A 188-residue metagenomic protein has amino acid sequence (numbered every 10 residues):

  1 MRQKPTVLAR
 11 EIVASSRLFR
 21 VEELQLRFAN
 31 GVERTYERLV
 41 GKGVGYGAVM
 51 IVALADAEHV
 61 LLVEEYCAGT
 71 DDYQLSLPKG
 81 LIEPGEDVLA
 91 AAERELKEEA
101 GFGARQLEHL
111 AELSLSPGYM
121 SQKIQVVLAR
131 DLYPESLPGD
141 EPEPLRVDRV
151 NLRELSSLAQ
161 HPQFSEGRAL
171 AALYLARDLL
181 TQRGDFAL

Functional and structural regions predicted by a protein language model:
M1-S16: Extreme N-terminal tail/first-helix region
T6-A9, E22, A111: Short structured motifs
V13-M50, D56: Acidic, metal-coordinating catalytic segment for phosphate/diphosphate chemistry, firing primarily on the Nudix
S15-S16, G69, P117-Y119: Short glycine/serine/proline-enriched coil/turn segments at secondary-structure junctions
R38-K79: A glycine-rich, hydrophobic loop/mini-helix early in the fold
G47-M50, A55, G80-R168, A187-L188: Unchanged
A169-L188: Charged phosphate-binding loop/patch that engages nucleotide di/tri-phosphates or the phosphate backbone of nucleic
